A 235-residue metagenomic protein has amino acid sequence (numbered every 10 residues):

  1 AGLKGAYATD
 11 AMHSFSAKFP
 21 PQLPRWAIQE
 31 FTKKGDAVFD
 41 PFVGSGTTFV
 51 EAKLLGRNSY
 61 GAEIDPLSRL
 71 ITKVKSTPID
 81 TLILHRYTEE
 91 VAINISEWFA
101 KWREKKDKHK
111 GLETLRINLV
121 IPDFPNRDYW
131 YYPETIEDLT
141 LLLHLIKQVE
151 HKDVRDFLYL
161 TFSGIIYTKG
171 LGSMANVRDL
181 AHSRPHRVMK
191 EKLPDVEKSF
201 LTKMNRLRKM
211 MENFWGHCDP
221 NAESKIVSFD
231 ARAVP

Functional and structural regions predicted by a protein language model:
A1-D36, Y167-M174, S183-H186: Class I S-adenosyl-L-methionine
A1-K4, G46-T47, E113-V120: Short amphipathic alpha-helical segments, especially helix-boundary/capping motifs
Y7, A11, F15, G56 (+2 more regions): Short, functionally important structural connectors and interaction interfaces within domains
D10, S14, A62, Y129 (+1 more regions): Short, charged/polar micro-motifs that form catalytic or ligand-binding hotspots
S14, K18, L82, Y129-P133 (+2 more regions): Charge-dense, low-complexity intrinsically disordered segments
P20-L23, A27-E97, K192-P235: Conserved S-adenosyl-L-methionine
L67-V149: Conserved phosphoryl-transfer catalytic core
Y132-P235: SAM-dependent nucleic-acid methyltransferase catalytic core
